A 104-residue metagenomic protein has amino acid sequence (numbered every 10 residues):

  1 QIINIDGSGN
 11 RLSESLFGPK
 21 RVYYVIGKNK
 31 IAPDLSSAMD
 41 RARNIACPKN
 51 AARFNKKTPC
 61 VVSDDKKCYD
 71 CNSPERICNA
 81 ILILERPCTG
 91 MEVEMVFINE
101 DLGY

Functional and structural regions predicted by a protein language model:
I2-Y104: Conserved phosphate- and dinucleotide-binding cores of soluble alpha/beta proteins, encompassing both enzyme active
